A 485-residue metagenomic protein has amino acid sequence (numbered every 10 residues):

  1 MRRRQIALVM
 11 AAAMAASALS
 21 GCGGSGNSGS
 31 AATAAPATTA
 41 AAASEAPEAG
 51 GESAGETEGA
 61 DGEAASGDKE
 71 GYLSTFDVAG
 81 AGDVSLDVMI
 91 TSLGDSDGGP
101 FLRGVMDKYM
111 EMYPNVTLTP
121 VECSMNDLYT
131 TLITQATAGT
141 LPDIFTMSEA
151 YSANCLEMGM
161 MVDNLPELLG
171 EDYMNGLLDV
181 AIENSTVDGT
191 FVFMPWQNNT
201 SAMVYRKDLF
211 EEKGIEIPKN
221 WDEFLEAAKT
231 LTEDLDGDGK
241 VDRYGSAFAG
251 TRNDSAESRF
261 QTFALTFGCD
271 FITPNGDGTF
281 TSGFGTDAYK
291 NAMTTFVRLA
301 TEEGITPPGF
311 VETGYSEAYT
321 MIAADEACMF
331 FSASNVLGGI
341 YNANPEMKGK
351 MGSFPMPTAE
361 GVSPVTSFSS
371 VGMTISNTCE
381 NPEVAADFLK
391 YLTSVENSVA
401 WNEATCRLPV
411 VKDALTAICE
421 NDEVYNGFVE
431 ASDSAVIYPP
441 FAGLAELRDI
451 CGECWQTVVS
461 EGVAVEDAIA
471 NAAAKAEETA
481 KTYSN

Functional and structural regions predicted by a protein language model:
E48-G80, S124, S148-S201, E216 (+6 more regions): Hinge/lid segment of periplasmic solute-binding proteins
G50, A54-S66, E211, T301-G304 (+1 more regions): Conserved C-terminal helix/tail region of periplasmic/extracytoplasmic solute-binding proteins
Y72-G80, L86-R103, D254, Y438-A442: Extracytoplasmic "Venus flytrap"
V78, D163-L177, D236-G237, G245-D254 (+4 more regions): Short, solvent-exposed loop/beta-turn-alpha elements that line the ligand-binding surface or hinge of extracytoplasmic
G104-L177, D208-K219, T320-M321, E326-M329 (+2 more regions): Extracytoplasmic "Venus flytrap"/periplasmic binding protein-like
D107, E111-M112, T117, E212-K213 (+5 more regions): Extracytoplasmic/periplasmic substrate-recognition and gating elements
V180-N184, M351-P355, N402-E453, T457: Long, aromatic- and glycine/proline-rich binding clefts that accommodate carbohydrate-like moieties
A228, G278-F310: Glycine-centered hinge/linker elements that transmit conformational signals in sensory and ligand-binding systems
